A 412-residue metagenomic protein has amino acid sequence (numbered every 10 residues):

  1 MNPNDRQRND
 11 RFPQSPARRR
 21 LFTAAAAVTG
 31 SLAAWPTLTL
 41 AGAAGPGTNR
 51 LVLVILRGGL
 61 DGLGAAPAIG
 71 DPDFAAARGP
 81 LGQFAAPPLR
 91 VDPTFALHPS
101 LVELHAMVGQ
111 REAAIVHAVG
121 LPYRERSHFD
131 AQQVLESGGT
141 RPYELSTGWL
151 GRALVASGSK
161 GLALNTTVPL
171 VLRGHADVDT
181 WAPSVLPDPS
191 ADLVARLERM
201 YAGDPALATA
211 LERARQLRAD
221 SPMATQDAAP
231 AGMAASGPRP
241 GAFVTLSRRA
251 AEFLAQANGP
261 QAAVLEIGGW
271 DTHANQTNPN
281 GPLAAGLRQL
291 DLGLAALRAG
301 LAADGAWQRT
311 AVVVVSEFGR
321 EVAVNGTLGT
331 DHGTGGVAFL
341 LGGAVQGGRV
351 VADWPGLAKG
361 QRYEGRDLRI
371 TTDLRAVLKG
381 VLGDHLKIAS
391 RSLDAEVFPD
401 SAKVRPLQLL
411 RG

Functional and structural regions predicted by a protein language model:
N2-L51, I55-D304, A323, V337-L340 (+1 more regions): Feature for exported/extracytoplasmic and membrane-associated proteins, marking the mature portion
A263-E266, A311-V315: Short, conserved beta-strand edge motifs with alternating hydrophobic and charged residues
W307: Conserved H-loop
S316-R349: Histidine-centered active-site microenvironments of extracellular/periplasmic hydrolases and transferases
